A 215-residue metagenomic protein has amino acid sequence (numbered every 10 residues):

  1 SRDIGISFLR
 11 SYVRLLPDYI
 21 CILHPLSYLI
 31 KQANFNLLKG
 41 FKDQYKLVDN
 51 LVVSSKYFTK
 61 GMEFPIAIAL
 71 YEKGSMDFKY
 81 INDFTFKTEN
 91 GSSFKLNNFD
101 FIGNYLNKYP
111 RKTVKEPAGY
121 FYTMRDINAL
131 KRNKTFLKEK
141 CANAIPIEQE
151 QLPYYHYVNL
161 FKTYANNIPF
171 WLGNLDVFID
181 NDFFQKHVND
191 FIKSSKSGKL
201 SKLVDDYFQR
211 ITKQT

Functional and structural regions predicted by a protein language model:
R2-S55, A69-L70: Conserved Class I SAM-dependent methyltransferase catalytic core
S27-I30, F101-I102, T123, N128-L130: Short acidic, S/G/P-rich loop/turn micro-motifs used as interaction or catalytic elements
L37-K39, F64, K138: General N-terminal targeting signals
L51-K56, F99-G103: Short C-terminal domain-edge/linker segments immediately following a structured domain
Y57-G61: Short glycine/serine/proline-enriched coil/turn segments at secondary-structure junctions
E63-A118: Flexible, glycine-/basic-rich loop-and-beta segments that form/coincide with the SAM-dependent methyltransferase
G119-T215: C-terminal target-recognition/interaction regions appended to catalytic cores
